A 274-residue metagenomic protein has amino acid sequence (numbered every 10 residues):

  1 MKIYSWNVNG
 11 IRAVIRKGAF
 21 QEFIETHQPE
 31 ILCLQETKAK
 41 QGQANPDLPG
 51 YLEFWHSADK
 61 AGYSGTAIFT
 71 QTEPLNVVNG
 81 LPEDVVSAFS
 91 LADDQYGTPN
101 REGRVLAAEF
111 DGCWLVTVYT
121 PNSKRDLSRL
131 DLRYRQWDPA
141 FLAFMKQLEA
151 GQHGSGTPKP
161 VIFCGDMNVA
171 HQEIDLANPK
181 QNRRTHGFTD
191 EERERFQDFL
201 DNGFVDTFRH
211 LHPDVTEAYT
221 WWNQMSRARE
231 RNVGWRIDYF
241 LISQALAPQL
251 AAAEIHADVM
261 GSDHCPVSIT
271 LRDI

Functional and structural regions predicted by a protein language model:
M1-L48, L52, A58-S64: N-terminal, active-site-proximal structural segment of metallo-dependent hydrolase catalytic domains
M1-N9, G112-L127, C164: Active-site-proximal beta-strand elements of phosphoester/diester hydrolases
W6-N7, F23-G42, L115, M145-E173 (+4 more regions): Active-site beta-strand/loop signature of hydrolases that rely on acidic residues for catalysis
N9, K38, P82, P121 (+2 more regions): Catalytic metal-binding/acid-base residues of hydrolase active sites
K38, A44-R125: Structured beta-strand-rich core segments of catalytic domains in phosphoester-bond hydrolases
L52, A140-V233, I237: Metal-dependent phosphoesterases centered on the DNase I-like endonuclease/exonuclease/phosphatase
A61-V77, M225-P248: Conserved beta strand-loop-helix elements of the APE1-like EEP
E254-I274: Surface polyanion/phosphate-binding segment centered on an Asp-His-Pro turn
